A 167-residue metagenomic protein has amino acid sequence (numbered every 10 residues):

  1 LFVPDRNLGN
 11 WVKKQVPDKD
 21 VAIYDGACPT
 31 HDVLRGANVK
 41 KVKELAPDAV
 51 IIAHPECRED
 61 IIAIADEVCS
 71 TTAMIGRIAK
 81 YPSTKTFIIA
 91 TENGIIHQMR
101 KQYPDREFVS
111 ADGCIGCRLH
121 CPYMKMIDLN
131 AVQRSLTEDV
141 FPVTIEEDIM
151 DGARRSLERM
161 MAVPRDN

Functional and structural regions predicted by a protein language model:
L1-N167: The feature marks the mature, well-folded catalytic cores of soluble enzymes
